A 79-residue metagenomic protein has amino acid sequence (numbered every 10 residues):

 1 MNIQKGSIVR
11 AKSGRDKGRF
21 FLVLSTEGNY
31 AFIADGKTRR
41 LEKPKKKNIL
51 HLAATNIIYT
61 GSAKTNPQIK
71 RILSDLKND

Functional and structural regions predicted by a protein language model:
M1-K5, K12, L22-D79: Ferredoxin-like alpha/beta domains used as RNA- or RNAP-binding modules
G14-K17: Short, charged beta-turn/beta-strand-edge "cap" motif at the junction between a beta-strand and an adjacent loop
